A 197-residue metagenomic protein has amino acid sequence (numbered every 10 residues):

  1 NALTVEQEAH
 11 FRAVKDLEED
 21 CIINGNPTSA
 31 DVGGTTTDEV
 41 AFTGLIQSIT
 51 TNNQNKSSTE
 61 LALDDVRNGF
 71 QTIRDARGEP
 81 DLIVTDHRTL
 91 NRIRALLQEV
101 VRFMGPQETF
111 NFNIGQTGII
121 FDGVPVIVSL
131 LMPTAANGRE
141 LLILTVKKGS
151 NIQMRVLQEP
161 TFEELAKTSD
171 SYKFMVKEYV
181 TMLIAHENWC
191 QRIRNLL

Functional and structural regions predicted by a protein language model:
V14-I22, I49, R77: Sec/Tat-exported extracytoplasmic proteins
E19-T36: Short, glycine/acidic-rich hinge or "gate" loops at secondary-structure transitions that mediate conformational
T36-Q71, G78-E79, L90-L197: Sequence/fold signature of self-assembling virion shell proteins
D81-T85: Short glycine-rich phosphate-binding loop at a beta-alpha junction
